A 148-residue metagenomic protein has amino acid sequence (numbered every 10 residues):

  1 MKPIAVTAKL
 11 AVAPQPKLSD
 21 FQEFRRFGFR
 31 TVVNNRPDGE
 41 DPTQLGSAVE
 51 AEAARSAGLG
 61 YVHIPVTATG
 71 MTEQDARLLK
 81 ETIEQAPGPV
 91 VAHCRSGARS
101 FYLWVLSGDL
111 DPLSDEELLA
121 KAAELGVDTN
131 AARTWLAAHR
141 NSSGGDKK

Functional and structural regions predicted by a protein language model:
M1-V90, Y102-K148: Cys-dependent protein tyrosine phosphatase-like superfamily
C94: Short cysteine clusters
